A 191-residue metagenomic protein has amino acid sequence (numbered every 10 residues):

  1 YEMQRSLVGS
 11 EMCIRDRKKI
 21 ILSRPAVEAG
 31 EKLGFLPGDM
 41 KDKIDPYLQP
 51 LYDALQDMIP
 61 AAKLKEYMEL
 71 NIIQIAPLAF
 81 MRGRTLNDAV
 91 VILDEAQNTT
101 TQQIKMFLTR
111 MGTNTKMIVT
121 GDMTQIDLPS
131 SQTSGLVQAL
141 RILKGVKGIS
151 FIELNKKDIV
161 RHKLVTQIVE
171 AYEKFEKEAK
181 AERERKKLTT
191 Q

Functional and structural regions predicted by a protein language model:
Y1-I14: Single conserved hydrophobic/aromatic residue that forms the stacking wall/gate of nucleotide- or nucleobase-binding
R15-E28: Short beta-strand-centered segment that lines the nucleotide-binding/catalytic pocket of NTP-utilizing
D16-K18, D88, G112-K116, D122 (+1 more regions): Short glycine-/polar-rich loops that comprise or flank the Walker A/P-loop and associated switch/sensor motifs
I20, D94, F107, T120 (+1 more regions): Residue-level signature of catalytic and energy-coupling elements of molecular machines, predominantly ATP/GTP-dependent
A26, G30-P37, V90, T99 (+1 more regions): Conserved P-loop NTPase nucleotide-binding/switch module
E31-R84: Inter-Walker segment of RecA-like/P-loop motor cores
N71-I92, Q97-M106: Conserved RecA-like ASCE ATPase "motif II neighborhood" in helicase/translocase motors
L140-E184: Conserved coupling/interface region of RecA-like P-loop/ASCE motor cores
